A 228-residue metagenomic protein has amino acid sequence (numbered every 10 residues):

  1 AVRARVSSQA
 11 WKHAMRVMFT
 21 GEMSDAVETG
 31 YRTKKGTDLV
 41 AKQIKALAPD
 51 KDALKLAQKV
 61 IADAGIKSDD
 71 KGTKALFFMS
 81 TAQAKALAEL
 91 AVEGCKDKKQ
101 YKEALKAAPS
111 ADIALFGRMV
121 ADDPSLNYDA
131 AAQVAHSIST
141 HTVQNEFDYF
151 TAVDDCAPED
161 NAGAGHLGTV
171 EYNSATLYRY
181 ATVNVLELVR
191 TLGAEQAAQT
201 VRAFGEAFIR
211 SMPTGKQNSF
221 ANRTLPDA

Functional and structural regions predicted by a protein language model:
A1-R5, H13-A228: Basic polyanion-binding and macromolecular-assembly surfaces
